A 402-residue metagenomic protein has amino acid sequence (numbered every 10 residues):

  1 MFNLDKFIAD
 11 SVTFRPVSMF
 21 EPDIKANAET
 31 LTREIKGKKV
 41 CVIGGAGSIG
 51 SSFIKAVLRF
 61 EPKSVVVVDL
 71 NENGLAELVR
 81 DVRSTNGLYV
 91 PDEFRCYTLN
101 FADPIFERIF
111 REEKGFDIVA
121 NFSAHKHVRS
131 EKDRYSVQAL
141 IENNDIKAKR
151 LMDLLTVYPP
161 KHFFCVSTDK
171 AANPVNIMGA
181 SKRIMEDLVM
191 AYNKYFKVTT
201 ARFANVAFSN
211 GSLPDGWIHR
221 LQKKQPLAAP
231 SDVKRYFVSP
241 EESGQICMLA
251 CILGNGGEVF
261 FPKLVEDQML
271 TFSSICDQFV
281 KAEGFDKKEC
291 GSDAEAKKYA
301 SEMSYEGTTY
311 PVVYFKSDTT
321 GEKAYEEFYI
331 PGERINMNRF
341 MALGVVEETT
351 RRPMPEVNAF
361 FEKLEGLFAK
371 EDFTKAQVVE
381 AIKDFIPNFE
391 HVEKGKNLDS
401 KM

Functional and structural regions predicted by a protein language model:
M1-K39, P387-M402: Non-catalytic terminal and boundary segments that flank Rossmann-like NAD(P)-dependent oxidoreductase
T30, V189-M402: Strand-loop microenvironment adjacent to phosphate/nucleotide-handling motifs in alpha/beta enzyme folds
V40-F60: N-terminal Rossmann NAD(P)H-binding glycine-rich loop of SDR-like oxidoreductase domains
I43, V68, V119-S123, F163-T168 (+1 more regions): SDR active-site strand-loop-helix element
A56-V67, R83, Y89-V90, L99-E142: NAD(P)H-binding glycine-rich loop region in Rossmannoid oxidoreductase-like domains and their noncatalytic homologs
D69-G74: Helix N-cap at the beta1-alpha1 junction of Rossmann-like dinucleotide-binding domains, i.e., the first residues
C96, L140, V198-A201: Hydrophobic/aromatic anchor residues within beta-strands of the central parallel beta-sheet of Rossmann-like
N121, H125-E142, I146-R183, A191: Conserved Rossmann-fold NAD(P)-dependent oxidoreductase catalytic core, especially the SDR/UDP-sugar
